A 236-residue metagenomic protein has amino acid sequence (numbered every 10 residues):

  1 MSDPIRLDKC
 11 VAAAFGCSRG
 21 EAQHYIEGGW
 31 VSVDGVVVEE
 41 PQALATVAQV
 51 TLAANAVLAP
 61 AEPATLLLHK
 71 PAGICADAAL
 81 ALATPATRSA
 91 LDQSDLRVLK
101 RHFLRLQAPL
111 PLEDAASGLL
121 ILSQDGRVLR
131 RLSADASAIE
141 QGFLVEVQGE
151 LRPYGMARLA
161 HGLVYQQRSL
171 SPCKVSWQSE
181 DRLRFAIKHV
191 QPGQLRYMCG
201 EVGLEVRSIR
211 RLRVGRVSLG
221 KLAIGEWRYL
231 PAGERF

Functional and structural regions predicted by a protein language model:
S2-F236: Basic, flexible Lys/Arg- and Gly-enriched helix-loop patches that mediate nucleic-acid binding at interfaces with rRNA
